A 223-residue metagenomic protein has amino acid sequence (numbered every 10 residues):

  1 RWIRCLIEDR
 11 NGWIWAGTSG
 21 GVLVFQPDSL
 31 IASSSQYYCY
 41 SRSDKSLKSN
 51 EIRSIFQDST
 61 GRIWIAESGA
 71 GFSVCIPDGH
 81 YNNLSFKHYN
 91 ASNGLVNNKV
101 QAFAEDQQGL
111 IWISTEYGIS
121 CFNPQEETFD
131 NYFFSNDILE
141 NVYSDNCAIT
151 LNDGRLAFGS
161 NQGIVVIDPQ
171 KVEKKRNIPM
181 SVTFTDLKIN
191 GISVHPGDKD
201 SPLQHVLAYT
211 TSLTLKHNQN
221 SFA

Functional and structural regions predicted by a protein language model:
R1-W2, I31-F56, E67-A70, H80-A104 (+1 more regions): Residue-level "micro-hotspots" composed of small/polar
E8-R10, S59, E105-Q107: Loop/turn segments within WD40 beta-propeller blades
W13-A16, R62-A66, L110-I113, R155-F158: Conserved beta-propeller blade signature
